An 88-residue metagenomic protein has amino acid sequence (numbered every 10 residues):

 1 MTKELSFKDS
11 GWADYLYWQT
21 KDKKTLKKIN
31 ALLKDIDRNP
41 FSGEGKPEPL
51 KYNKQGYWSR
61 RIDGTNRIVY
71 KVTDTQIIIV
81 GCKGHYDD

Functional and structural regions predicted by a protein language model:
M1, D37, K46: Glycine-rich, flexible loop/turn motifs
T2-E4, S10-L26, A31, E44 (+3 more regions): Enriched for short, Lys/Arg-rich terminal
R38-F41, Q55: Generic structural signal for secondary-structure transition and capping sites
